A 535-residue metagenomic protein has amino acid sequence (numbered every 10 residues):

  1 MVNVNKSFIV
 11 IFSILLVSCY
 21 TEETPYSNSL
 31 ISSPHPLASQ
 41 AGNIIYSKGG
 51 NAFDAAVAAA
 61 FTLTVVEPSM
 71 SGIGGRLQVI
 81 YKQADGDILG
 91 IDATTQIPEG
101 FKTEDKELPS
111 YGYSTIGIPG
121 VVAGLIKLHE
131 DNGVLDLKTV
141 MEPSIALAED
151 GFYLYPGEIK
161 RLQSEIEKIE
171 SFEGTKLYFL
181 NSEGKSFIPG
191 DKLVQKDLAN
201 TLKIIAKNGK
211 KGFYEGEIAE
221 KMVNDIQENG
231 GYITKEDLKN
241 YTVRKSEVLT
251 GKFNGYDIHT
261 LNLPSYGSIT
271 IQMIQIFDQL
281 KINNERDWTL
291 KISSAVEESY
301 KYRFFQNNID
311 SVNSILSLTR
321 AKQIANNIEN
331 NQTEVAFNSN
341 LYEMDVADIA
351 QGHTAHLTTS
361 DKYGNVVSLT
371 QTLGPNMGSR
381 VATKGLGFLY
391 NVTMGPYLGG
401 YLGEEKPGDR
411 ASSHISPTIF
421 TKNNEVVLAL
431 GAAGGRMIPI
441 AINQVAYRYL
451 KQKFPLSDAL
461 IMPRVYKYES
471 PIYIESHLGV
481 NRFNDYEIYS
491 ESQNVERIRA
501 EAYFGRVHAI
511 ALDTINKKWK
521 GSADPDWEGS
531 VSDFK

Functional and structural regions predicted by a protein language model:
M1-F8: Bacterial N-terminal signal peptides that target proteins for export
F8-L16: Bacterial N-terminal signal peptides
Y20-Q40, I44, K48-G209, F213-E215 (+4 more regions): Noncatalytic scaffold domains of N-terminal-nucleophile
V65-G72, I80-K82, L89, Y232-I233 (+3 more regions): Active-site rim segments in enzyme catalytic domains, especially the processed small/beta chain of N-terminal
S71, G75-Q83, A355-S360, P417-I419 (+1 more regions): Short beta-strand scaffold segments in enzyme catalytic cores
R244-K245, Q351-T354, S413-I415: Short, small/polar residue-rich loop motifs at catalytic or cofactor-binding pockets
I282-T372, L386, N494-R499: Internal maturation/activation junctions in enzymes
Y363, D409, I442, K451-E501: Extended C-terminal subregions enriched in glycine
